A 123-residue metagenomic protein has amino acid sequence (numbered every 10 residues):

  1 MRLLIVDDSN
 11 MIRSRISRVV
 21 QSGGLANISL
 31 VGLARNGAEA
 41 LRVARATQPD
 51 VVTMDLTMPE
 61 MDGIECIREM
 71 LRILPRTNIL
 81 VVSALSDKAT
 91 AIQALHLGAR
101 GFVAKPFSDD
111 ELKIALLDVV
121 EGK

Functional and structural regions predicted by a protein language model:
D8, K105: A Lys-centered signature of the CheY-like receiver
N10-G32: Two-component/phosphorelay signaling modules centered on CheY-like receiver
N36-E39, D62-E65: Acidic catalytic/metal-coordinating carboxylates
T47-T53: Active-site beta3 strand of CheY-like receiver
M58: Receiver (REC) domain active-site loop signature in two-component systems and cognate sites in sensor histidine kinases
F107-L116: C-terminal output helix
